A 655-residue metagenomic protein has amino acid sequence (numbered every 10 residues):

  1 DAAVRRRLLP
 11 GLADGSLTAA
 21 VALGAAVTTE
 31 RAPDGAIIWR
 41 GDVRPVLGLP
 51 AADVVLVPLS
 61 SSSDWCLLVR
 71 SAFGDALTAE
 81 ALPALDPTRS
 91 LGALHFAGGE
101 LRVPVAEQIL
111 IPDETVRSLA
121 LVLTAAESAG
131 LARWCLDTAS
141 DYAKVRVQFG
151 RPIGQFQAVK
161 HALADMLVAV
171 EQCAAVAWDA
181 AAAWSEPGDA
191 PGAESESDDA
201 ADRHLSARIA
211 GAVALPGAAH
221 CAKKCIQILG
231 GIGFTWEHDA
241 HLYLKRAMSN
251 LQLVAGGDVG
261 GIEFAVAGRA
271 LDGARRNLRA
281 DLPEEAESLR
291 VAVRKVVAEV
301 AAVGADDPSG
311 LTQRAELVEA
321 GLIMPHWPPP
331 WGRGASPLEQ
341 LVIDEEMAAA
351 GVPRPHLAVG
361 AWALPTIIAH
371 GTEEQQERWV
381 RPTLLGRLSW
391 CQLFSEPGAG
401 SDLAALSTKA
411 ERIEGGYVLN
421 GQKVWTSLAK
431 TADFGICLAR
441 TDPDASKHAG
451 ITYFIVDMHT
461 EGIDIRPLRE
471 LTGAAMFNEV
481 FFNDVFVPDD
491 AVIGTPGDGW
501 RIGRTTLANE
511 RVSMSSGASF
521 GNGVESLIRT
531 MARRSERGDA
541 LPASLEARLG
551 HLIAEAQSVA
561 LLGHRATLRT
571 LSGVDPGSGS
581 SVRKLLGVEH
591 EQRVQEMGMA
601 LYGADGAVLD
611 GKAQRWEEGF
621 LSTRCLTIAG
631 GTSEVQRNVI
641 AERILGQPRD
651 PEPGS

Functional and structural regions predicted by a protein language model:
D1-P10, A51-A52, E319-R381, L385-G386 (+8 more regions): Internal helix-loop-helix
D14-A26, V57, G386-F394: A short, Trp-centered hydrophobic/proline-enriched beta-strand micro-motif
D42-L82, I368, L406, N420-R466: A short core secondary-structure module
A79-E171, D189-S197, L278-S288, V303 (+5 more regions): Glycine-rich beta->alpha junctions and the first turn(s) of the following alpha-helix
L136, Q155, H161, D165-E171 (+3 more regions): Extended, hydrophobic interaction surfaces within ordered domains
S140, K144, Q148-R151, L167-A212 (+4 more regions): C-terminal helix-coil-helix/basic helical segment that borders enzyme active sites and/or dimer interfaces and provides
D189-S197, G260-L357, R378, I502 (+4 more regions): Amphipathic, small/basic residue-rich leader segments at the start of a protein or domain
P191, G231-R294, L338, I502-N509 (+2 more regions): Glycine-rich phosphate/cofactor-binding loops in nucleotide/flavin-utilizing enzymes
